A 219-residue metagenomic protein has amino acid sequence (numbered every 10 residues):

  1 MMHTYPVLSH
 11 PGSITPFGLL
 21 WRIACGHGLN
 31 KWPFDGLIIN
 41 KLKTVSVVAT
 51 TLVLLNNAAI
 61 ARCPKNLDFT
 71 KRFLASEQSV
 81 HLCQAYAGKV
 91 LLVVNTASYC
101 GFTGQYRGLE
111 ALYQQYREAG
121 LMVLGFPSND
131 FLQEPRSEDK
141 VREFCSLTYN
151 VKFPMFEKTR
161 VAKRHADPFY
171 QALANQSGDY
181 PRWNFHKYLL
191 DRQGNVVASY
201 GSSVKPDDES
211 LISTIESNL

Functional and structural regions predicted by a protein language model:
S9, L20, C25, L29-S46: Bacterial N-terminal signal peptides that target proteins for export
V47-T51: Hydrophobic helical h-region of N-terminal Sec-dependent signal peptides in bacterial secretory/periplasmic proteins
L52-F69: N-proximal helix/coil linker or "cap" segments that precede and/or mark the start of modular domains
F69-V90, Y113: A short beta-strand-turn-helix
A85-G101, V123-F126: Short active-site neighborhood of thiol/selenol oxidoreductases, capturing the structured segment around
F102-A166: Structural microenvironment flanking redox-active thiols in thiol-disulfide oxidoreductases
S177, R182-L219: Thiol-/selenol-based redox modules, centered on thioredoxin-like and closely related oxidoreductase domains
